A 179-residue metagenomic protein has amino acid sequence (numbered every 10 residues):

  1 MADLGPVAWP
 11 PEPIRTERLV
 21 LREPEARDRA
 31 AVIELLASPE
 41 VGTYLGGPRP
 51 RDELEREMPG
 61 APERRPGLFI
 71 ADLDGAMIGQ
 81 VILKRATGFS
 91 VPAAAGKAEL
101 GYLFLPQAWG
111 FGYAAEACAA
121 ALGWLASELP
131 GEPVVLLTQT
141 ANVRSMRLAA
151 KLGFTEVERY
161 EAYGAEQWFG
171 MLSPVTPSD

Functional and structural regions predicted by a protein language model:
M1-Q107, A120-W124, E128, P133 (+2 more regions): GNAT-family acyltransferases
G75, G112, N142: Conserved G/P- and acidic residue-centered "switch" motifs that form tight phosphate/ATP-binding loops in soluble
P106-A115: A short helix-loop-beta submotif of the ANL/AMP-binding
A115, A141-V157: Conserved active-site alpha-helix within GNAT-family acetyltransferase domains
